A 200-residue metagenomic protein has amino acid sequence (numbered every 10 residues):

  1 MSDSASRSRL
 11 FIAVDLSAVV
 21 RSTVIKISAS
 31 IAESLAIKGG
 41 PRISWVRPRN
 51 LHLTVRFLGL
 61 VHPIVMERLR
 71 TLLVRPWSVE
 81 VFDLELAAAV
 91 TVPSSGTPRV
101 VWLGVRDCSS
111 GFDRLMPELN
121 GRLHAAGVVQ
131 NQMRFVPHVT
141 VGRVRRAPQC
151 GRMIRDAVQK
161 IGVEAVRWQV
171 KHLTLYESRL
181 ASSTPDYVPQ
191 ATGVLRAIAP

Functional and structural regions predicted by a protein language model:
M1-P200: Histidine-dependent nucleotide/RNA phosphoesterase domain, centered on the 2H-phosphoesterase fold with its duplicated
